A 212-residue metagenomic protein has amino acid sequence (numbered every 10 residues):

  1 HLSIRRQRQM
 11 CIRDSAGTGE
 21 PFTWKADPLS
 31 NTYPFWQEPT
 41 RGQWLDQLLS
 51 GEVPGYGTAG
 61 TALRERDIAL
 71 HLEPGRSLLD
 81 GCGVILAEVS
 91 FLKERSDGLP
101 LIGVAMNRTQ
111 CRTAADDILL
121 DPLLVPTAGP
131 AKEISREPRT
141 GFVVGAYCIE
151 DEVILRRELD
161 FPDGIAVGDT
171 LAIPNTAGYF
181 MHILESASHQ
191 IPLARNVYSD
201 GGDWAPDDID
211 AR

Functional and structural regions predicted by a protein language model:
H1-I12: Single conserved hydrophobic/aromatic residue that forms the stacking wall/gate of nucleotide- or nucleobase-binding
G17-R212: Charged (often Lys/Glu-rich) extended helix/loop segments that serve as interaction or gating elements
